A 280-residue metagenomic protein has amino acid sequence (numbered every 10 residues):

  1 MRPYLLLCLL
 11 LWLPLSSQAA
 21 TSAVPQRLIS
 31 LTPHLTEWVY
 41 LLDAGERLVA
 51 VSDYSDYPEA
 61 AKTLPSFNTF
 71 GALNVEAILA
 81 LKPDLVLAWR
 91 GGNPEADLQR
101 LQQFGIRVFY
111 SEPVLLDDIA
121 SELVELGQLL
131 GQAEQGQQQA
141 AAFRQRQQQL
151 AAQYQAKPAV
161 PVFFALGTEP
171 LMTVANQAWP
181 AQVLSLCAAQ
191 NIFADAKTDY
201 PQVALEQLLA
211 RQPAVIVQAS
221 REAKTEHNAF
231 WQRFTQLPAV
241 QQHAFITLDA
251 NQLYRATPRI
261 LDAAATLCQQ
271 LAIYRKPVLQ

Functional and structural regions predicted by a protein language model:
Y4-S16: Bacterial N-terminal signal peptides
S17-S22: Boundary at the C-terminal end of the N-terminal hydrophobic targeting segment
V24-R27, L85, E95-M172, F193-T198 (+2 more regions): Extracytoplasmic substrate-binding proteins
R27-L81, L85-G92, D97, I192: A short, structured surface patch at a secondary-structure boundary
T32, R90-G91, L166, A196 (+2 more regions): Short secondary-structure boundary segments
T36-L41, D56-A60, P170-V174, Q218 (+2 more regions): Short, solvent-exposed loop/turn elements at domain surfaces
S52, Q177-Y200, I246-T247: His/Asp/Glu-enriched short active-site or ligand-binding loop at hydrolase and phosphoryl-transfer sites
V75-K82, F104, V203-Q212: Short helices/loops that flank or line small-molecule/ion binding pockets
